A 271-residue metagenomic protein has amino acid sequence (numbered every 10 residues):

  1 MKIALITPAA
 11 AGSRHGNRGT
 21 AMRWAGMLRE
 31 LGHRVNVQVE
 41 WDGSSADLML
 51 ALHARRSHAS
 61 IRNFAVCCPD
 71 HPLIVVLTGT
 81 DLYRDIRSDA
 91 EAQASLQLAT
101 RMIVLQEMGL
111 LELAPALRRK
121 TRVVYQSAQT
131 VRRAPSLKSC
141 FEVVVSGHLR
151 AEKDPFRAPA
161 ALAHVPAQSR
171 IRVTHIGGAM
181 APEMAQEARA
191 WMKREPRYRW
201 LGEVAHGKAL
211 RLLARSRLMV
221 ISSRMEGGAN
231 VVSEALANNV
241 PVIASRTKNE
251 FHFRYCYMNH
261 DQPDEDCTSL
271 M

Functional and structural regions predicted by a protein language model:
L96, E203-V204, R211-S216: Short alpha-helical donor nucleotide-sugar binding micro-motif in glycosyltransferases
Q97-R133, E142: Donor nucleotide-sugar binding/catalytic pocket of nucleotide-sugar-dependent glycosyltransferases
P135-K153, P159-P166, V173-G177: Conserved donor-binding/catalytic core segment of Leloir-type glycosyltransferases
A185-G207: Nucleotide-activated donor-binding/catalytic signature segment of Leloir-type glycosyltransferases, i.e., the conserved
L210, A229-A237, K248-H252: Short alpha-helical segment that forms part of, or immediately flanks, the ligand-binding pocket in carbohydrate-active
M219-V220: A short hydrophobic beta-strand element within the catalytic core of glycosyltransferases that build diverse glycans
R224: Aromatic "clamp/platform" in nucleotide-sugar-dependent glycosyltransferases that forms part of the donor/acceptor
P241-A244: Short hydrophobic beta-strand element within catalytic cores of glycosyltransferases and related nucleotide-activated
